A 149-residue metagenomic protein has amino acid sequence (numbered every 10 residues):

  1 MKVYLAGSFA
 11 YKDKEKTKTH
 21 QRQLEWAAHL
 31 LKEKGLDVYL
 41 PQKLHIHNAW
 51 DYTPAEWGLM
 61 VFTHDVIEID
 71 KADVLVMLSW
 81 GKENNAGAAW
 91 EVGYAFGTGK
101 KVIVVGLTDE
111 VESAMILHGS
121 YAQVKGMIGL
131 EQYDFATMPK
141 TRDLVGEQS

Functional and structural regions predicted by a protein language model:
M1-S149: Conserved catalytic or regulatory cores that recognize and/or transform ribose-phosphate-containing ligands
